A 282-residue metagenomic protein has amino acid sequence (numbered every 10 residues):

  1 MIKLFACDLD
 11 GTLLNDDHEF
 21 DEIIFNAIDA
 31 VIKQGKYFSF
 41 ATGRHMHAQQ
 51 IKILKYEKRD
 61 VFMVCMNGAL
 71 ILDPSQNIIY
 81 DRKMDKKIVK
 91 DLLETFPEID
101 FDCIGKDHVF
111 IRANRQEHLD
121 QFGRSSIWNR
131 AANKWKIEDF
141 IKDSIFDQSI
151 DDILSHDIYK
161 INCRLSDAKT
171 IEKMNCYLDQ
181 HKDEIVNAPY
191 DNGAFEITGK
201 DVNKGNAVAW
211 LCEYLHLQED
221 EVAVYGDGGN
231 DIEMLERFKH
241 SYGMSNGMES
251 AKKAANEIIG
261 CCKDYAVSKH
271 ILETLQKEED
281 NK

Functional and structural regions predicted by a protein language model:
M1-L4, D8, D21, F195-K282: Mg2+-dependent phosphoryl-transfer enzymes with acidic/Ser/Thr/Gly-rich catalytic loops
I2, G35, D60, I158-Y159 (+2 more regions): Short, well-ordered alpha-helix to beta-strand connector turns
L9, R44, G68, D227-G228: Active-site metal-binding loops of divalent metal-dependent hydrolases
F20-I127: Active-site phosphate-binding/coordination module
I32-K33, P97, D179, E236 (+1 more regions): Anion (oxyanion) recognition and catalysis
D60-M66, N187, S241-S245, I259-G260: Short hydrophobic/aromatic-enriched beta-strand-loop microsegments
I99, I104-A223: Conserved acidic, metal-coordinating active-site core of Asp-based, Mg2+-dependent phosphoryl-transfer enzymes
